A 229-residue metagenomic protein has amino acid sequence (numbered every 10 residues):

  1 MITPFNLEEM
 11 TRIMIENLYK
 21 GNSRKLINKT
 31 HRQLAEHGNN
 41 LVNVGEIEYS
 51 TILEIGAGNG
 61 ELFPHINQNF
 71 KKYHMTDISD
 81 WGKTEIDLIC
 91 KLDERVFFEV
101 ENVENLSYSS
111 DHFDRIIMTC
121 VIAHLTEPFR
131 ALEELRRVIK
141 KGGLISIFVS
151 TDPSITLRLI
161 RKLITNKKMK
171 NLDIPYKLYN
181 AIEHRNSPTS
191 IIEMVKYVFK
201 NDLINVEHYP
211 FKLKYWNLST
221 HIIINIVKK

Functional and structural regions predicted by a protein language model:
M1-E46: Conserved class I S-adenosyl-L-methionine
R24-L26, T126-E134, L144-K229: S-adenosyl-L-methionine-dependent methyltransferase catalytic module, highlighting the catalytic core
Y49-G58: Conserved class I S-adenosyl-L-methionine
N59-N105: Class I SAM-dependent methyltransferase SAM/SAH-binding core
P64-N67, L132-R136: A structural alpha-helix within SAM-dependent methyltransferase catalytic domains
E104-I116: A short acidic, Gly/Pro-enriched loop at the edge of an enzyme's catalytic core that lines a small-molecule cofactor
R115-T126: A short SAM/SAH-binding and catalytic strip from SAM-dependent methyltransferases
